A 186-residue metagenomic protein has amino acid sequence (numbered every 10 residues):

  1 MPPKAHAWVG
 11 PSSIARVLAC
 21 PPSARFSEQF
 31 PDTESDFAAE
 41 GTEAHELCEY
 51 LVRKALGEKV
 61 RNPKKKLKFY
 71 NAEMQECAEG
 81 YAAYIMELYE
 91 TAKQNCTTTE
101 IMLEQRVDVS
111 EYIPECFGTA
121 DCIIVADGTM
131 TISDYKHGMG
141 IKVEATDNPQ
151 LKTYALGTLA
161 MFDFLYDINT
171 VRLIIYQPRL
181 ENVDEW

Functional and structural regions predicted by a protein language model:
M1-P3: Glycine- and charge-rich intrinsically disordered segments
H6-L56: Nuclease catalytic cores
V17-L18, P22-R25, L51, I85-L88 (+3 more regions): Broad hydrophobic/π-residue packing in well-ordered secondary structure
Q29-T33, Y70, M139: Residue-level detector of alpha-helix boundaries and kinks
E34-S35, A39, E43-Q105, S110: A non-catalytic, helix-rich entry segment at domain boundaries
T97-W186: Mg2+/Mn2+-dependent nuclease catalytic core
